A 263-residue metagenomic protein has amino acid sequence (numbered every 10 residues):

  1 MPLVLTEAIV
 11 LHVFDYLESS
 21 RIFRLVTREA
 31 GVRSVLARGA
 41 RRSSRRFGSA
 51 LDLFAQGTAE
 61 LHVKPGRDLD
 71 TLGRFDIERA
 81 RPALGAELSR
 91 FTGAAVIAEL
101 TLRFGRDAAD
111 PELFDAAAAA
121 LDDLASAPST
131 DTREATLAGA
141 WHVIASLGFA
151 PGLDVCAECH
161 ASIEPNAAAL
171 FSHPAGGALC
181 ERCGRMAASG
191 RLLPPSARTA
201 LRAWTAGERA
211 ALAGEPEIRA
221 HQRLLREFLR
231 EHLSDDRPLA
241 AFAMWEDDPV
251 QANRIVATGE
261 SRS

Functional and structural regions predicted by a protein language model:
M1-I22, V26-S263: Non-catalytic alpha-helical scaffolds and adjoining flexible linkers that form interface surfaces for assembly
